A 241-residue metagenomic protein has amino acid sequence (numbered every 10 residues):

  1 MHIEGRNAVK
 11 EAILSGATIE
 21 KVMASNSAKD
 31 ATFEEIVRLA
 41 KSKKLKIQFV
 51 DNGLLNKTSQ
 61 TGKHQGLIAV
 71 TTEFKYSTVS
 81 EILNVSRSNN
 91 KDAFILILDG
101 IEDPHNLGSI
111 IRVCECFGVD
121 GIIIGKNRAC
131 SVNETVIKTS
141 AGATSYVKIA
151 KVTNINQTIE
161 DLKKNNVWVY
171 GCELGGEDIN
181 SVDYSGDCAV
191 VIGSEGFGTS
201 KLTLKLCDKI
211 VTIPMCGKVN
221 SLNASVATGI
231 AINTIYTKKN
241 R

Functional and structural regions predicted by a protein language model:
M1-V85: N-terminal positively charged helical leader segments and presequences
E11-A17, N84-E177: RNA substrate-binding interface of SAM-dependent RNA methyltransferases
K41, I159-K163, Y236: Surface-exposed amphipathic alpha-helices with a cationic face
Q48, I122-G125, T212: Short hydrophobic alpha-helical runs that function as membrane-insertion/retention elements
I137-A143, K201, K205-R241: Structured adenosyl-cofactor binding patch, chiefly the S-adenosyl-L-methionine
Y170-N223: Active-site/ligand-binding-proximal alpha/beta "capping" segment
